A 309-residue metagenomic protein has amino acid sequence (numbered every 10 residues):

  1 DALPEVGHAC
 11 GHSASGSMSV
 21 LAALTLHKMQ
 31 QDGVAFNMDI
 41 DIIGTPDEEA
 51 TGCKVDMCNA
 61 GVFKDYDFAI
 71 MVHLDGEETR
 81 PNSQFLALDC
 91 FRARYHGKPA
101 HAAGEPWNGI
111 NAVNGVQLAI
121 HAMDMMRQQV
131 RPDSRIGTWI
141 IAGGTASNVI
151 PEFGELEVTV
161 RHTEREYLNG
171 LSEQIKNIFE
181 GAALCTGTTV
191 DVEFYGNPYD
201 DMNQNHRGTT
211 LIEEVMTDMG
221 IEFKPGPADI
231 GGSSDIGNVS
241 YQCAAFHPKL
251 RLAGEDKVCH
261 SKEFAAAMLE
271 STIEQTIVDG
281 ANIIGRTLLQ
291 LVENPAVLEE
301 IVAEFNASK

Functional and structural regions predicted by a protein language model:
A2-A9, S13-A14, L26-P151, R161 (+2 more regions): Histidine/acidic-residue-rich, glycine-tolerant segments that coordinate divalent metal ions
G16, T51-G52, R165, M202: Loop/helix-junction capping segments adjacent to catalytic residues or to phosphate/diphosphate-binding pockets
G16-L24: DPxDG-like acidic metal-binding loop motif
S19-V20, P81, G109, Y195: Short, function-defining helix-loop hinge/capping sites that tune catalysis or transport
L21, G52-V55, W107, G170-E173 (+1 more regions): Generic recognition of short, well-ordered alpha-helical segments
Q117-K309: Metal-dependent amide/peptide-bond hydrolase catalytic core, centered on the "pita-bread" metallohydrolase fold
